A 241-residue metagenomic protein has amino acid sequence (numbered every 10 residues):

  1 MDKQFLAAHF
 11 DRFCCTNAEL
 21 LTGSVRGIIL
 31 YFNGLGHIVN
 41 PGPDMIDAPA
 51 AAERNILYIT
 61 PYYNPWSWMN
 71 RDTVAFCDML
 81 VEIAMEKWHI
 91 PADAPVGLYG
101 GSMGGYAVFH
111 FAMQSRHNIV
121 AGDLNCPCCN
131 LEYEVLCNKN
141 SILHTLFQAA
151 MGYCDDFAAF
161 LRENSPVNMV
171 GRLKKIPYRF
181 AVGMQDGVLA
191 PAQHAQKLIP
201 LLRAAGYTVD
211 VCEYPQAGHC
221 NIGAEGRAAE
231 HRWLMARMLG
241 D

Functional and structural regions predicted by a protein language model:
M1-G23: N-terminal cap/lid segment of alpha/beta-hydrolase-fold proteins
V25-L35: Short beta-strand element of the alpha/beta-hydrolase
P41-I59: Short amphipathic alpha-helix adjacent to the substrate-entry channel of hydrolases
G42, N70, V188, Q193-D241: C-terminal catalytic histidine-bearing segment of alpha/beta-hydrolase fold enzymes
W68-H89: Alpha/beta-hydrolase active-site loop
A75, F109-D156: Hydrolase active-site cap/lid region
I90-S102: Alpha/beta-hydrolase fold nucleophile elbow
Q148-Q196, P200: The feature captures the conserved acid-bearing segment of alpha/beta-hydrolase catalytic domains
